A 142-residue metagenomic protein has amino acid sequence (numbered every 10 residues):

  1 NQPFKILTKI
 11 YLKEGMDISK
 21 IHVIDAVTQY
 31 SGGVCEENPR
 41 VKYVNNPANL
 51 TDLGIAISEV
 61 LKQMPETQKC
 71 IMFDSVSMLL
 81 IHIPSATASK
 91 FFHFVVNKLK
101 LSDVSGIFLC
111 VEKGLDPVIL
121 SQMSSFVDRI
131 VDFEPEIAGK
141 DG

Functional and structural regions predicted by a protein language model:
N1-N45: Conserved P-loop
P3-K9, F108-S125: Glycine-rich, charge-decorated loop segments at or immediately adjacent to ligand/cofactor-binding or catalytic sites
K20-H22, T67-C70, L101-L109: Loop/turn-to-beta-strand initiation segments
I24-A26, V44, M72, L79-L80 (+2 more regions): Conserved beta-strand segments of the P-loop GTPase G domain that flank and frequently precede/overlap
Y30-F94: Phosphate-binding/switch loop-helix module in NTP-utilizing enzymes
I83, T87-G114: Substrate-engagement module of ASCE P-loop NTPases
S121-E136: A short helix-turn-beta junction within AAA+ P-loop NTPase domains corresponding to the substrate/partner-engaging
G139-G142: P-loop/Walker A phosphate-binding loop and immediately adjacent motor/lid segment at beta-alpha junctions
